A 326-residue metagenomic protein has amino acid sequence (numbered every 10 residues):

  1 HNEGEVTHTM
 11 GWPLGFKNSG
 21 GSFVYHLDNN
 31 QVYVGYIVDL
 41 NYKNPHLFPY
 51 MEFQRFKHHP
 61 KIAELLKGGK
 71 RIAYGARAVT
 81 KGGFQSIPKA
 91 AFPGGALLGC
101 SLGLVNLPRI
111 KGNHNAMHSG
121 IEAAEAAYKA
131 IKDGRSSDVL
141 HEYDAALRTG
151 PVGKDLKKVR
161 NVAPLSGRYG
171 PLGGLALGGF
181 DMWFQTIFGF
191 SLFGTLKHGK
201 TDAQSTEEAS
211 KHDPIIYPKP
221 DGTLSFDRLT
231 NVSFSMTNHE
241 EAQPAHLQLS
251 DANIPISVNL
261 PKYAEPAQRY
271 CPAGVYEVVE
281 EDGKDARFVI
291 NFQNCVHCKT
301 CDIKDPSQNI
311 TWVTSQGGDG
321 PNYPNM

Functional and structural regions predicted by a protein language model:
H1-E5: Central beta-strand plus flanking loop segment that forms part of the substrate or channel wall within the catalytic
L14-A78, H114, K129, D133 (+1 more regions): Conserved FAD/dinucleotide-binding core of flavoprotein oxidoreductases
N41-K43, G83-Q85, L104-N106, P151 (+3 more regions): Flexible loop/turn segments at secondary-structure boundaries
A76-L107, N231-H246, I254-Y270, E277: FAD-binding beta-loop-beta segment adjacent to the flavin cofactor pocket
A91, L97-L104, N113-A127, V139 (+2 more regions): Extended, hydrophobic alpha-helical segments in both membrane/secreted and soluble proteins
G103-R109, I121-G173, K284-N291, D319-P321: Active-site-proximal substrate-binding core of FAD-dependent oxidoreductases
S166-T223: C-terminal auxiliary extensions adjacent to catalytic cores
P261-Q293, K299-N322: Iron-sulfur cluster-binding cysteine motifs and their immediate structural context in ferredoxin-like electron-transfer
